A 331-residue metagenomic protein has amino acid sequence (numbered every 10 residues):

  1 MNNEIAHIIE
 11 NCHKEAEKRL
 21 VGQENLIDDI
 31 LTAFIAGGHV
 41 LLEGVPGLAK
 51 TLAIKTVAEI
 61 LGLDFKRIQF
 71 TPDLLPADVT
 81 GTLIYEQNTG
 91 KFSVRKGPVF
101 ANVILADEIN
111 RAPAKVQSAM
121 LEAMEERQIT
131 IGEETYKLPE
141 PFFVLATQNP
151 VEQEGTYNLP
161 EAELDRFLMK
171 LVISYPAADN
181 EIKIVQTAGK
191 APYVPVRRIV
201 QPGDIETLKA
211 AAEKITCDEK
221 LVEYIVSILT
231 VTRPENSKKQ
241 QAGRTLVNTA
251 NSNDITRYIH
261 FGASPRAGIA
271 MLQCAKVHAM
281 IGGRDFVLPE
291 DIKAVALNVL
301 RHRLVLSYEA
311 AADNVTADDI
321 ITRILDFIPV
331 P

Functional and structural regions predicted by a protein language model:
M1-L26, K214-T216: Dynamic helix-loop-helix/coil hinge segments at AAA+ ATPase domain boundaries and subdomain interfaces
N2, R19-L20, K170-N251, I281-D285 (+3 more regions): Conserved C-terminal "switch" segment of AAA+ ATPases
D29-T32, Y85-L105: Conserved alpha-helical scaffold flanking the Walker A/P-loop in AAA+ ATPase domains
F34-T71: Walker A/P-loop
V45, V79, T147: P-loop (Walker A) phosphate-binding loop of NTP-binding proteins
S93-N102, I131-Q148, L159-L168: AAA+/SF3 P-loop NTPase mechanochemical coupling elements
P98-E125, P139, E154-E163, Y175-K183: Conserved AAA+/SF3 P-loop NTPase catalytic/coupling segment centered on the Walker-B
K238-P331: C-terminal engagement/docking regions of AAA+ P-loop ATPases
